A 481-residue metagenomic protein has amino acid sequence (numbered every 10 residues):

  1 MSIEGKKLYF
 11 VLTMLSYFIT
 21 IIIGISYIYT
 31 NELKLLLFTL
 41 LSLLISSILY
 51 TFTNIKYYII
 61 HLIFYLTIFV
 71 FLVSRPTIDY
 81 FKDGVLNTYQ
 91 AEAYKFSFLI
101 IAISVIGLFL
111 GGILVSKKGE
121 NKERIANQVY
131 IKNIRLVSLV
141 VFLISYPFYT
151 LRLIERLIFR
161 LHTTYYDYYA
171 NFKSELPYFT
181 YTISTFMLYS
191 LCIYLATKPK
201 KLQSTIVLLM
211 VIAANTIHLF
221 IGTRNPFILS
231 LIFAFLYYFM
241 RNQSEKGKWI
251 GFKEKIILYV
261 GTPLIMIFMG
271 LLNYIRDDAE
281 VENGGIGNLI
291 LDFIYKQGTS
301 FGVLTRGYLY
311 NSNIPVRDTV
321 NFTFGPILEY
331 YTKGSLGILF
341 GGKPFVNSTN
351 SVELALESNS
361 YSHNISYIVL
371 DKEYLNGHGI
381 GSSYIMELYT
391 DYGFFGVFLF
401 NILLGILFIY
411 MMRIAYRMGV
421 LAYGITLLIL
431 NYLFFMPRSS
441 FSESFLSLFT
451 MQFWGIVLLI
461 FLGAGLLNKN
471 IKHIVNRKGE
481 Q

Functional and structural regions predicted by a protein language model:
M1-K122, V211, S230-I275, A415 (+2 more regions): N-terminal "leader" segments that precede or initiate the main folded domain
S16-I23, L41-S47, F186-C192, L209-T216 (+3 more regions): Hydrophobic, membrane-inserted alpha-helices
S26-L33, G112-E280, I474-Q481: Membrane-embedded catalytic interface detector for glycan/lipid assembly enzymes
F38-L43, A102-I103, T180-L191, M386-M412: Hydrophobic alpha-helical transmembrane segments
I55-Y58, I193-I206, R413-G424: Membrane-interface helix-loop-helix junctions at transmembrane boundaries of multi-pass membrane enzymes, predominantly
Q90-F98, Y166-T182, M386-T390: Short aromatic-rich membrane-water interface segments that cap or initiate transmembrane helices in multi-pass membrane
Y166-Y169, F268-L404: Small-residue-enriched transmembrane helix-hairpin modules in multi-pass membrane proteins
I368-D371, N376-Q481: Hydrophobic alpha-helical segments
